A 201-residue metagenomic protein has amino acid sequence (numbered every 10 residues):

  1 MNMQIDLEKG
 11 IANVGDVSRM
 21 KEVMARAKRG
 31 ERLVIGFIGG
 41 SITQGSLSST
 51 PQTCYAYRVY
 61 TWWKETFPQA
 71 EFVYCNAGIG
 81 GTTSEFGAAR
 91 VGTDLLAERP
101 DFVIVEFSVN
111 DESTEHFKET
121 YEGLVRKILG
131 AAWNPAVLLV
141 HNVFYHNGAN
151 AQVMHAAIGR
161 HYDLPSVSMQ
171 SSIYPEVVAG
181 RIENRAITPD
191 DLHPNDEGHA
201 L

Functional and structural regions predicted by a protein language model:
M1-F37, T43-T50, Y60-A70, R181 (+1 more regions): N-terminal secretory targeting modules
N2-M20, D111, F144-L201: Catalytic His-Asp segment of secreted/periplasmic serine-dependent ester chemistry enzymes
G15-M24, Y57-Y60, S84-A97, E119-K127 (+1 more regions): Alpha-helical scaffolding within the catalytic cores of extracellular/periplasmic polymer-degrading hydrolases
M24, G36-I38, Q44, S84-K118: Oxyanion-hole/transition-state-stabilizing segment in secreted/luminal serine hydrolases and related acyltransferases
V34-I38, V73-G78, F102-F107, A136-H141 (+1 more regions): Structural recognition of the beta-strand scaffold that forms the well-ordered cores of secreted hydrolase catalytic
S41-Q44, I79-S84, S108-T114, P135 (+3 more regions): Solvent-exposed loop/turn segments at secondary-structure junctions within structured extracellular/periplasmic domains
P51-E85: Mobile, glycine- and charge-enriched loop segments and immediately flanking short secondary-structure elements within
E106-N110, E119-A157: Active-site segments of SGNH/GDSL-like serine hydrolases that catalyze O-acetyl group transfer/hydrolysis on lipids
